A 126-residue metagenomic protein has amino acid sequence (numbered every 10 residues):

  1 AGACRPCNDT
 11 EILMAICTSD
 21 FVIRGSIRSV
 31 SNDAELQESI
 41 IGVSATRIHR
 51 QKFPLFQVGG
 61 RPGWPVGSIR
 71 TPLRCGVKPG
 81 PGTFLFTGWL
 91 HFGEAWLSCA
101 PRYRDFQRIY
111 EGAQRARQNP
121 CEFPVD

Functional and structural regions predicted by a protein language model:
A1-D126: Basic, polyanion-binding surface patches
